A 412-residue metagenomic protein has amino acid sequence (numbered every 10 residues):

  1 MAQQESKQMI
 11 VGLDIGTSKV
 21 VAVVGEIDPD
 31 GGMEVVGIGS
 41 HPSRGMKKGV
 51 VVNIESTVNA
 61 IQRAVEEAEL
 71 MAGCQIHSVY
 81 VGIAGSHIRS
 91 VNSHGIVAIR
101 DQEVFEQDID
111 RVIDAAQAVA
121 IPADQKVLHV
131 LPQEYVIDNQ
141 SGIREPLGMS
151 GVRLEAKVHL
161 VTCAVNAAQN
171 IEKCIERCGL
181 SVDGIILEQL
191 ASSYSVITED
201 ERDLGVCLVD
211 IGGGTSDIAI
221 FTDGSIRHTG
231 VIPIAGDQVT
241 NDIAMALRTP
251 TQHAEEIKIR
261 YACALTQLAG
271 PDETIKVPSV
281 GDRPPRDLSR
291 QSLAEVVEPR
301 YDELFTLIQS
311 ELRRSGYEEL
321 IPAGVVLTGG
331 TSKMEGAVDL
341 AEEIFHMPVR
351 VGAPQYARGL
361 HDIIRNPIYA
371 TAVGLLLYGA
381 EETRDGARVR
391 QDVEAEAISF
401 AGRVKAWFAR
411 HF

Functional and structural regions predicted by a protein language model:
M1-K19, V23-L208, S225-I226, G236 (+9 more regions): Nucleotide/phosphate-binding catalytic cleft detector across ATP-hydrolyzing and phosphate-transferring enzymes
I83-S86, G213, G329-G330: Core structural elements
D217-A219: A structural feature that tracks compact, well-ordered secondary-structure segments with a strong bias toward
T222: A cytosolic small-molecule/anion-sensing beta-strand core signal
R300-Q309: A general structural motif
I308, L327, L375: Hydrophobic, well-ordered secondary-structure elements that form the walls of internal hydrophobic environments
T328-G329, K333-E342: Conserved active-site/ligand-binding neighborhood in enzyme cores
